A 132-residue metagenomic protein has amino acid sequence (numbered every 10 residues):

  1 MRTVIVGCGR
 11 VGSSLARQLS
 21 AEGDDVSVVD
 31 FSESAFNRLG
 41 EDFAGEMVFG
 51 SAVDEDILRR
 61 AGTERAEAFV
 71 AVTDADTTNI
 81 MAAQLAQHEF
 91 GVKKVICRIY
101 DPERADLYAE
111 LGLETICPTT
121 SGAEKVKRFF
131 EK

Functional and structural regions predicted by a protein language model:
M1-K132: Cytosolic regulatory regions of ion transport systems
